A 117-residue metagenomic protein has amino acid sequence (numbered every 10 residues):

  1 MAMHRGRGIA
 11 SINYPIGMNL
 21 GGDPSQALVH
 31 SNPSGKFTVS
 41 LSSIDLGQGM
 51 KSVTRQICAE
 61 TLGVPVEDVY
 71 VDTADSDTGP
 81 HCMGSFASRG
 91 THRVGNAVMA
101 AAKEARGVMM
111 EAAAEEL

Functional and structural regions predicted by a protein language model:
M1-H30: Accessory "access/gating" subregions that flank catalytic or transport cores
G17, T78-G79: A short acidic, often aromatic-flanked loop/helix-cap motif at beta-alpha or helix-coil junctions that lines enzyme
M18, S31-V71, R89-L117: Alpha-helical support elements that line or immediately flank enzyme active sites and cofactor-binding pockets
P24, S85-F86: Short, glycine/charged-enriched secondary-structure capping and boundary segments
M50-S52, P80-S85: Short acidic, glycine/serine/threonine-rich loops at helix termini
D72-D77: Short glycine-enriched loops at secondary-structure junctions
